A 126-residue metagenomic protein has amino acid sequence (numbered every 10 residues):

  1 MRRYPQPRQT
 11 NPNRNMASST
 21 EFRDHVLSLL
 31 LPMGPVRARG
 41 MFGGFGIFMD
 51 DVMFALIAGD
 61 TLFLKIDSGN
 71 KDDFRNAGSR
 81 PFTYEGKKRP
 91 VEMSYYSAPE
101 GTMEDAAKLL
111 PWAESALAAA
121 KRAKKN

Functional and structural regions predicted by a protein language model:
M1-N126: Charge-dense, helix-prone N-terminal extensions
